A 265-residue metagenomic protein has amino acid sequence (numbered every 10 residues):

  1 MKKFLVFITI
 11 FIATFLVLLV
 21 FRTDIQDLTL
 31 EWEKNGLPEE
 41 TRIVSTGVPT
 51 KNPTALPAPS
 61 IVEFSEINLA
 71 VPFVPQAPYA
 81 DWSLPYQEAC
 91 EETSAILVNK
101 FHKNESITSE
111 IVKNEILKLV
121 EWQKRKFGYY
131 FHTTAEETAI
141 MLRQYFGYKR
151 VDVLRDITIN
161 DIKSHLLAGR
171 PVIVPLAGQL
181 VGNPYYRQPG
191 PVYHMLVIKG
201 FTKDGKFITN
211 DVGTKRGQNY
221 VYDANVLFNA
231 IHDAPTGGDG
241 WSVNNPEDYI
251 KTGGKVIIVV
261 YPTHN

Functional and structural regions predicted by a protein language model:
K3-A135, G178, Y186-P189, K203 (+1 more regions): Active-site-adjacent structural segments surrounding the nucleophilic cysteine of cysteine proteases and isopeptidases
L28-W32, Q144, Y148-K149, S164-A168 (+3 more regions): Exposed, flexible binding/inhibitory loops of compact, secreted disulfide-stabilized domains
Y86, C90-A95, V112, T134-L142 (+4 more regions): Stable alpha-helical elements in mature extracytoplasmic
S94, V98-E105, V120, L142-R150 (+5 more regions): Sec/Tat-exported extracytoplasmic proteins
R125-N160, S164-A168: Mid-length scaffold segments of soluble, non-membrane domains
F131-H132, L167-Y185, P235-T252: Repeat-unit-sized solenoid/scaffold elements
I157-V212: Active-site-adjacent substructure of cysteine-protease-like catalytic cores
P189-G190, K199-N265: Noncatalytic regulatory segments and standalone regulatory/sensor domains
